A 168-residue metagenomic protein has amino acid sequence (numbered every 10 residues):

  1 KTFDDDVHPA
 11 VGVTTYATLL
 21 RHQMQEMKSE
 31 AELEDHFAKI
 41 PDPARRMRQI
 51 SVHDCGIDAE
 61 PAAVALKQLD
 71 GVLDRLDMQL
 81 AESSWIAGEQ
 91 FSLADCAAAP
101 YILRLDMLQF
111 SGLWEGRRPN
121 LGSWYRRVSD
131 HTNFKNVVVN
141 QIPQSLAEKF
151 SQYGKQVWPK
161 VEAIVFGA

Functional and structural regions predicted by a protein language model:
K1-D5: A conserved helix-loop-strand patch within extracytoplasmic ligand-binding domains of the periplasmic binding
V7-R126, D130: GST-like fold's C-terminal all-alpha helical module
R117-A168: Long, positively charged, glycine-interspersed low-complexity recognition regions
